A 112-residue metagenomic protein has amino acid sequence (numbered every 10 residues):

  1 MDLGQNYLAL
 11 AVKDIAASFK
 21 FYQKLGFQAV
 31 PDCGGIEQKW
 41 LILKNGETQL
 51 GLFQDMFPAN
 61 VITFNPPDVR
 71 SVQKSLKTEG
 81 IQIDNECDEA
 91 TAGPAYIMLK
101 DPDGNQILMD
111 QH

Functional and structural regions predicted by a protein language model:
M1-A17, N60-I62: N-terminal beta-strand motif that seeds the catalytic metal site of vicinal oxygen chelate
A9, Q28-G34, C87-A90: Conserved catalytic-core motifs of GNAT/GCN5-like acyltransferases
A9, W40, Q49, T63 (+1 more regions): Short hydrophobic/aromatic beta-strand element in the GNAT-like acyltransferase core that lines or flanks the acyl-donor
D14-A16, P67-R70: Helix N-cap motif at beta-to-alpha junctions
S18-K24, L76, G104: Conserved active-site tyrosine of GNAT-family acetyltransferases
Q23-V30, G80-Q82: Conserved acetyl-CoA-binding loop of GNAT-fold acetyltransferases
Q28-N60, Q106-H112: Conserved short beta-strand elements that form part of the metal-binding/catalytic scaffold of enzyme active sites
K77-H112: Vicinal oxygen chelate
